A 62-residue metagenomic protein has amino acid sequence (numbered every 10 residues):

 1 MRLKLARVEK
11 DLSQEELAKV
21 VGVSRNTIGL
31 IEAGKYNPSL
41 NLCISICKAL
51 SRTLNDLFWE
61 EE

Functional and structural regions predicted by a protein language model:
R2-V20: Short basic helix-loop element that most often maps to the first helix and adjoining turn of HTH DNA-binding modules
V8, G22, A33, E62: Residue-level detection of the helix-turn-helix DNA-binding "recognition helix"
E16, T27, D56: Residues in the helix-turn-helix
S24-Y36: Recognition helix of helix-turn-helix/homeodomain-like DNA-binding domains that insert into the DNA major groove
N41-D56: DNA major-groove recognition helix of helix-turn-helix/homeodomain DNA-binding modules
